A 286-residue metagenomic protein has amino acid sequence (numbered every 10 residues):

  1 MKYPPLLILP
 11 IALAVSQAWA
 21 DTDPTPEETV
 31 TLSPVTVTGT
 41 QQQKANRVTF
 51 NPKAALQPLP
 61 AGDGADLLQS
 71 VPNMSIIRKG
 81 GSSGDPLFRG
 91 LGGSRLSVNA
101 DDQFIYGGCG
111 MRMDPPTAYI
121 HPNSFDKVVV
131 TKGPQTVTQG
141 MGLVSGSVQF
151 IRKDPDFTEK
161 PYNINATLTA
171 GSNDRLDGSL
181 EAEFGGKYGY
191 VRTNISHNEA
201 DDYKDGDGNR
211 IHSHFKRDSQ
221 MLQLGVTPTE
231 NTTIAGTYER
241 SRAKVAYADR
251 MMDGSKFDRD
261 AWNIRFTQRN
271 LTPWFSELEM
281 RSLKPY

Functional and structural regions predicted by a protein language model:
M1-P26: Cleavable N-terminal targeting peptides that direct proteins into the secretory/outer-membrane pathway or into
T22-F157: Acidic, small-polar-rich N-terminal luminal/periplasmic segments of exported/outer-membrane proteins
E28, S94, K187-Y188, E230-N231 (+1 more regions): Short coil turns and loop connectors of transmembrane beta-barrels in diderm outer membranes and organellar homologs
Q42, G93, I105, G171-N173 (+5 more regions): Structural signature of outer-membrane beta-barrel domains
P86, V128, L180, L222 (+1 more regions): Membrane-embedded beta-strands of outer-membrane beta-barrel proteins, especially the hydrophobic/small aromatic
G142-V144, D174-G178, K216-D218, K256-W262: Residues that define the transmembrane beta-barrel architecture of outer-membrane proteins
Q149-I151, F157-P161, N165, E181-F257: Periplasmic-side early beta-strands and strand-to-turn transitions of outer-membrane beta-barrels
T227-S241, D258-Y286: Face-selective signature of the C-terminal outer-membrane beta-barrel domain
